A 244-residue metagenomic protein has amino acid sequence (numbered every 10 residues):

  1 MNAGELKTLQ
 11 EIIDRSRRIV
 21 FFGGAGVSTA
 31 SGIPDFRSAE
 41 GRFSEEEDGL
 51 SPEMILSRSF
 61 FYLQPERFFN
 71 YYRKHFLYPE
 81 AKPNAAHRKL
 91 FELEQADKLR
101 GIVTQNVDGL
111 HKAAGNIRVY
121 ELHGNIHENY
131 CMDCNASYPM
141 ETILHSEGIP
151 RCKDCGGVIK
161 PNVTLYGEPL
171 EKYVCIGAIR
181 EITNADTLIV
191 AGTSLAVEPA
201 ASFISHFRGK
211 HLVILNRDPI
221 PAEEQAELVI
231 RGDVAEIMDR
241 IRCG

Functional and structural regions predicted by a protein language model:
M1-G244: Conserved catalytic core of sirtuin-type NAD+-dependent deacylases
